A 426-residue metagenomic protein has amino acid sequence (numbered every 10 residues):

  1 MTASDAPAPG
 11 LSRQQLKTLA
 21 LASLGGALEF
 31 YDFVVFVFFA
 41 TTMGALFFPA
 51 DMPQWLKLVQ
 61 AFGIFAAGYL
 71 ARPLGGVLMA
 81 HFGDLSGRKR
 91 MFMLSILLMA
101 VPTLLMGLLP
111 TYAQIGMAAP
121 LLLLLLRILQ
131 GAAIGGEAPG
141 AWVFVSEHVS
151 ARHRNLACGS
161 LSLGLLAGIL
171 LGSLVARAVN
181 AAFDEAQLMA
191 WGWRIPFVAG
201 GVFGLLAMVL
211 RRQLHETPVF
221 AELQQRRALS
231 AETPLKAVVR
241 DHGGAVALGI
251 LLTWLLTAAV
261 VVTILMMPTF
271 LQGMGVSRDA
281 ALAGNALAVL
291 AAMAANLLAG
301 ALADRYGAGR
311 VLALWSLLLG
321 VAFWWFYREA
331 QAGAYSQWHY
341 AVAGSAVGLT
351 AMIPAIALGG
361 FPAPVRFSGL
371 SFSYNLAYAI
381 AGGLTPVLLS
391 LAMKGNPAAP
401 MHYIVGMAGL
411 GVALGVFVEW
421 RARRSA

Functional and structural regions predicted by a protein language model:
V37, G243-A292, G382-T385: Extracytoplasmic gate region of multi-pass secondary transporters
A40-L74: Extracellular/periplasmic helix-loop-helix junction of adjacent transmembrane segments in MFS-like secondary
G76-G87, N296-G307: Helix-to-loop junctions at the C-terminal end of transmembrane segments in multipass secondary transporters
L85-I96, R305-S316: Cytoplasmic membrane-interface "Motif A"-like loop-to-helix N-cap segments of 12-TM Major Facilitator Superfamily
L97-I115, L318-Q331: C-terminal ends and interior cores of transmembrane alpha-helices in multi-pass membrane transporters/permeases
P120, L126-L163: Cytoplasmic helix-loop-helix junction between adjacent transmembrane helices in 12-TM secondary transporters
L156-N180, S373-T385: Glycine-rich segments within core transmembrane alpha-helices of 12-TM secondary carriers
A207-L214, I356, G406-A426: Multi-pass alpha-helical transporter architecture, strongest for 12-TM Major Facilitator/SLC carriers used
